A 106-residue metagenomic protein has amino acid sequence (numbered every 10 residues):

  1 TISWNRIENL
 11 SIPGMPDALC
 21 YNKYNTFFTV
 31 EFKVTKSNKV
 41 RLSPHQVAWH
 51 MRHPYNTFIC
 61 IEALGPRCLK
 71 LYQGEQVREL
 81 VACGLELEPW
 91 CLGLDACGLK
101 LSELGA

Functional and structural regions predicted by a protein language model:
T1-N9, K23: Acidic-basic catalytic patches of nuclease active cores, encompassing PD-(D/E)XK and other metal-cofactor nuclease
I7, V30-F32, C60: Short, conserved beta-strand edge motifs with alternating hydrophobic and charged residues
G14: Beta-rich catalytic cores
A18-C20, T26-K36: Conserved catalytic cores of phosphodiester-cleaving nucleases, focusing on short active-site segments
K23-N25, L64-G65: Short strand-connecting beta-turns/loops that link adjacent beta-strands
T35-P54: Mg2+/Mn2+-dependent nuclease catalytic core
M51-V77: Nucleic-acid nuclease catalytic cores
A82-A106: Charged phosphate-binding loop/patch that engages nucleotide di/tri-phosphates or the phosphate backbone of nucleic
